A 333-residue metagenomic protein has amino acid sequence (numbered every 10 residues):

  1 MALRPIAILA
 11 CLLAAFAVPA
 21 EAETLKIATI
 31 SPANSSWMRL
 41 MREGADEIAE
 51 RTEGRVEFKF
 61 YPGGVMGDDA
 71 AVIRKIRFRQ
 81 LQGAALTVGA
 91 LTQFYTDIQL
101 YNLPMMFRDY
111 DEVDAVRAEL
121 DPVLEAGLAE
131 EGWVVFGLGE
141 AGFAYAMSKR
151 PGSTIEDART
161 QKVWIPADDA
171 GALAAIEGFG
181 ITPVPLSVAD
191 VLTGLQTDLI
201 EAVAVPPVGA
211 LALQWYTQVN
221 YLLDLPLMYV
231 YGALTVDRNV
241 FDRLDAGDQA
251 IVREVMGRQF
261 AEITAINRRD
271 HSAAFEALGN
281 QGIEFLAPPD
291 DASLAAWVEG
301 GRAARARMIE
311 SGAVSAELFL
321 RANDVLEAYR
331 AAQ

Functional and structural regions predicted by a protein language model:
M1-P5: Positively charged n-region of N-terminal signal peptides that target proteins for export
I6-F16: Bacterial N-terminal signal peptides
F16-A22: Sec/Tat signal peptide C-region and signal peptidase I cleavage site
E23-E112, L128-Q333: N-terminal secretory/targeting leader peptides
D114-A126: Signature of the catalytic double-stranded beta-helix
